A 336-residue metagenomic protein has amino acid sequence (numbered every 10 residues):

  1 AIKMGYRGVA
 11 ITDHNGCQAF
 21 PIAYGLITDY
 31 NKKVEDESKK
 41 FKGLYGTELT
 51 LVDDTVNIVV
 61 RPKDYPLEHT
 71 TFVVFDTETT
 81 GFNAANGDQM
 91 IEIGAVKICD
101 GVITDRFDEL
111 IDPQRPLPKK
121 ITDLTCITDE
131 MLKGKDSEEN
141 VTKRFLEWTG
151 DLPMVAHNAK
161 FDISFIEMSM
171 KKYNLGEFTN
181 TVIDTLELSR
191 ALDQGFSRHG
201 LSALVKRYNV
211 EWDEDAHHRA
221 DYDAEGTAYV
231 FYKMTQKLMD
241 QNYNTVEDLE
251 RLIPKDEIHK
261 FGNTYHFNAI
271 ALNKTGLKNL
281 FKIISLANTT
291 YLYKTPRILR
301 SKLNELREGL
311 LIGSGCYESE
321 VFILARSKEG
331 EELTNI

Functional and structural regions predicted by a protein language model:
A1-T79, Q89, G94-F107, Q114 (+5 more regions): Phosphodiester-processing cores and adjacent nucleic acid-binding clamps
A84-N86: Short consensus segments that form the blades of beta-propeller domains, in both extracellular/periplasmic
L117-P118: A short, polar/charged loop-to-alpha-helix boundary motif
